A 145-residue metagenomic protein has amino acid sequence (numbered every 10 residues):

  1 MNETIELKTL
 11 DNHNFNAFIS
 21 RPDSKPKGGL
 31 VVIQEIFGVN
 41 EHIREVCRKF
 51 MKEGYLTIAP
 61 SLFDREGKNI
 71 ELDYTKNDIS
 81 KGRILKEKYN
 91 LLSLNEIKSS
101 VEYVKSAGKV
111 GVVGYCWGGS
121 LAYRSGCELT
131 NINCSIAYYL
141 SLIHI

Functional and structural regions predicted by a protein language model:
I5-K105: Serine-hydrolase catalytic machinery in alpha/beta-hydrolase-like enzymes
K25, G108, T130: Structured loop/turn residues at beta-strand edges in well-structured enzyme cores
E71, I143-I145: Conserved small/polar residues in nucleotide/adenosyl-binding loops
G114-G118: Gly/Ala-rich beta-loop-alpha elbow adjacent to hydrolase catalytic centers
G119-L129: Short glycine-enriched nucleophile-adjacent loop and the immediately C-terminal alpha-helix near the catalytic center
N131-L140: A conserved short beta-strand
